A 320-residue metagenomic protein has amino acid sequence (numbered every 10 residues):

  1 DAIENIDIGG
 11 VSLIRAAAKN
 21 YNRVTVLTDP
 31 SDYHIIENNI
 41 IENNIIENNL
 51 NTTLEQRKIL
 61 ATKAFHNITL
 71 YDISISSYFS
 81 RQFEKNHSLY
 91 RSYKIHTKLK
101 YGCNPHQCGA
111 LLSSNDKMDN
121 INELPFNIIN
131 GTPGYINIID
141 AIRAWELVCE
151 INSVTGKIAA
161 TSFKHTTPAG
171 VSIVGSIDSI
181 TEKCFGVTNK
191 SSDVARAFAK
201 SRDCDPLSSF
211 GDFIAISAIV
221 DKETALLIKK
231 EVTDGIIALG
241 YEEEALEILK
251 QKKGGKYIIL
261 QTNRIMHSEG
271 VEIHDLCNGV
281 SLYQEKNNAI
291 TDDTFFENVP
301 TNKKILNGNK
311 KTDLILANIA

Functional and structural regions predicted by a protein language model:
D1-I40, I46-F83, G131, C184-G186 (+3 more regions): Active-site loop-to-helix "anion-binding N-cap" substructures in soluble metabolic enzymes
E42-N43, N302: Low-complexity, intrinsically disordered short peptide segments enriched in small/polar/basic residues
Y71-A320: ATP-dependent carboxylate/acyl-activation modules
